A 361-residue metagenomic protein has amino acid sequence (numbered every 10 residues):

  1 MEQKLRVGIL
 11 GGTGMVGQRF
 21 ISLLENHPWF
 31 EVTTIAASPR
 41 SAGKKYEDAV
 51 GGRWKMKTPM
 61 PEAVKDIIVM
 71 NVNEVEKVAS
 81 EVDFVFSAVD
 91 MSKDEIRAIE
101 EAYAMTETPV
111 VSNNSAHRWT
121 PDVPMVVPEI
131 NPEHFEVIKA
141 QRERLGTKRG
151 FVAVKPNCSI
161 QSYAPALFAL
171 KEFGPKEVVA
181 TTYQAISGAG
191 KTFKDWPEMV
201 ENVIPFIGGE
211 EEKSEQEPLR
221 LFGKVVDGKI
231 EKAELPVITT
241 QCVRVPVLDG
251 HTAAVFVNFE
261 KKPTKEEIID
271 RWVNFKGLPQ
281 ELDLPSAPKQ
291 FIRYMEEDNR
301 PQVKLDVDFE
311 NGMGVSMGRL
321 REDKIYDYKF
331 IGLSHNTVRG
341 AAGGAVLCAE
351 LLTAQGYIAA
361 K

Functional and structural regions predicted by a protein language model:
M1-P205, V237, F309, V315-S316 (+3 more regions): N-terminal Rossmann-like NAD(P) cofactor-binding subdomain of oxidoreductases, focused on the glycine-rich
S187-K361: Charged docking surfaces used in two-component/phosphorelay signaling
